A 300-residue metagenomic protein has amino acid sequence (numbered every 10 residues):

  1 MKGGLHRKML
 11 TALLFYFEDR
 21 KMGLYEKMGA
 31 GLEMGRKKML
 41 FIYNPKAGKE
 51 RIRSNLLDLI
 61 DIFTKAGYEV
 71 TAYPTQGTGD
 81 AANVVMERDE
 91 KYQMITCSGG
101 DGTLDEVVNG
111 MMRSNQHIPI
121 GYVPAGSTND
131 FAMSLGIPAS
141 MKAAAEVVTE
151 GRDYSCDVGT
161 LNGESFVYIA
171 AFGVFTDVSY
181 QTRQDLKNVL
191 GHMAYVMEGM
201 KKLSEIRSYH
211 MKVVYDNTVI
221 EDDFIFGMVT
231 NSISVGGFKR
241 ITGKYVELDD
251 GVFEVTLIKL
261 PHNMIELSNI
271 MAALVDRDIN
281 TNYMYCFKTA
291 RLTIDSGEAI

Functional and structural regions predicted by a protein language model:
K2-L5, L10-A12, M22: N-terminal amphipathic/hydrophobic targeting modules at extreme N-termini, encompassing cleavable Sec/SRP-type signal
L14-S98: ATP/NTP phosphate-donor binding region
A66, T75, R113-V229: Catalytic core of DAGKc-family lipid kinases
T103-N115: Short Gly/Thr/Asp-enriched flexible loops that form oxyanion-binding sites at enzyme active sites
L186-M193, S234-V235, G243-H262: Gly/Ser/Thr-rich active-site loops/lids in small-molecule metabolic enzymes that frequently grip phosphoryl groups
Y215, E247, L257-I300: ATP/nucleoside-binding phosphotransfer catalytic cores, i.e., glycine-rich phosphate-binding loops
M228-K239, V275-D278, G297: Phosphate-binding core of ATP-grasp and ATP-grasp-like enzymes
